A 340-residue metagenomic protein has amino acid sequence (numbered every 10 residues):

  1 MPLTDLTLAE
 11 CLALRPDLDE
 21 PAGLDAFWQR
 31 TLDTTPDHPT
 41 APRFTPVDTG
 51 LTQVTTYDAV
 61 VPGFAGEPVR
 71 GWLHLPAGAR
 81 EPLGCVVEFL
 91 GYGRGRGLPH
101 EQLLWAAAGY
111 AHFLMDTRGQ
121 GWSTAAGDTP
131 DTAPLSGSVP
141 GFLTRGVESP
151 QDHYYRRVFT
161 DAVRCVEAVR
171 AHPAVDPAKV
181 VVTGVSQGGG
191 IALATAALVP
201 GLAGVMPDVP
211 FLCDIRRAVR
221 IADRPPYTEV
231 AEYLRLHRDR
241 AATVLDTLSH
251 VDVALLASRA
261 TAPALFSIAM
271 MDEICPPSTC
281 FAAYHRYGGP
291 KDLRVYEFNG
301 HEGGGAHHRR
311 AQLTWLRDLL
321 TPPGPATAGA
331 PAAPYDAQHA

Functional and structural regions predicted by a protein language model:
M1-T55, P325-A340: N-terminal targeting or regulatory segments adjacent to alpha/beta-hydrolase or S9 domains
G71-L75, E81-Y92, H112: Short beta-strand element of the alpha/beta-hydrolase
G97, L103-L104, Y110-T160: Cap/lid segment of the alpha/beta-hydrolase catalytic domain
G141-V185: Gly/Ser-rich "nucleophile elbow"/oxyanion-hole loop immediately N-terminal to the catalytic nucleophile in hydrolases
L193-D239, V295: Hydrolase active-site cap/lid region
R259-A260, F266-I268, D272: Short beta-strand/loop motif that positions the catalytic acidic residue of the alpha/beta-hydrolase fold
M270-C275, E302: Acidic catalytic loop of the alpha/beta-hydrolase fold
P290, V295-L313: Histidine-bearing beta->alpha loop at or near hydrolase active sites
